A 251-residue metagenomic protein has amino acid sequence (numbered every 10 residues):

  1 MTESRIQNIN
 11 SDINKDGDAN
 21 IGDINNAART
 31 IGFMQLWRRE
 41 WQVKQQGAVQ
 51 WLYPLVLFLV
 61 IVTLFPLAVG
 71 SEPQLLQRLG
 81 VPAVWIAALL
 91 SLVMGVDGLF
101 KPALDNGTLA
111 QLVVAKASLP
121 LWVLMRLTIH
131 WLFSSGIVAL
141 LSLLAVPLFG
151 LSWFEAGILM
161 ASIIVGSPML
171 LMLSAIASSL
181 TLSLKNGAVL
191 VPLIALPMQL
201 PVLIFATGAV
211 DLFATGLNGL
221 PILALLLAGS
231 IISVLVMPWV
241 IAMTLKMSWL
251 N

Functional and structural regions predicted by a protein language model:
E3, V234-N251: Junction motif at the cytosolic side of a transmembrane helix
N25-P54: Aromatic- and glycine-rich beta-strand/loop motifs that create alpha-glucan
G47-G70, W85-L89, I194-F205, I231-M237: Hydrophobic alpha-helical transmembrane segments of multi-pass membrane transport/permease proteins
G80-V96: Long, hydrophobic alpha-helical segments
V93-V113: Transmembrane helix boundary and interhelical loop/hinge segments in multi-pass membrane proteins
L124-F149, M169, L173, T207: Hydrophobic alpha-helical transmembrane segments that constitute the membrane-spanning cores of multi-pass membrane
G157, I164-L196, K246-N251: A structural motif at transmembrane helix-loop-helix junctions in multipass membrane proteins
A177-L217, P221-I231, L235: Transmembrane helix segments
